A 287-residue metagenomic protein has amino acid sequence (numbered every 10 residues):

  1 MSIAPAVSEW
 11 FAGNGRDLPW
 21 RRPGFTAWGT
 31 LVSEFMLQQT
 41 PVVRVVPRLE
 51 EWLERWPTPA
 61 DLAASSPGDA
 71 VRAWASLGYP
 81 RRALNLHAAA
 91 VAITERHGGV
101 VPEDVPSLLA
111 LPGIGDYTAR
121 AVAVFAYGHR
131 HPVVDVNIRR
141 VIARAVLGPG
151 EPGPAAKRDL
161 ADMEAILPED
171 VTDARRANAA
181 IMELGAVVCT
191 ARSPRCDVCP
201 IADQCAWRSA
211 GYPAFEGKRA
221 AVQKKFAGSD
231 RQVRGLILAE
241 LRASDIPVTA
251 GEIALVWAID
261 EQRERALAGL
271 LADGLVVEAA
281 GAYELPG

Functional and structural regions predicted by a protein language model:
M1-S2: Generic start-of-chain signal for non-secretory N-termini
P5-A6, W10-Q232, E240-R242, P247 (+2 more regions): Catalytic cores of DNA base-excision repair glycosylases
V122, A266-G269, E284-P286: Residues in the recognition helix of alpha-helical DNA-binding motifs
R242, A280, L285-G287: Core RNA-modification/binding signature centered on pseudouridine synthases
W257-A272: Short amphipathic alpha-helical interaction segments
L271-Y283: A short, conserved structural fragment
